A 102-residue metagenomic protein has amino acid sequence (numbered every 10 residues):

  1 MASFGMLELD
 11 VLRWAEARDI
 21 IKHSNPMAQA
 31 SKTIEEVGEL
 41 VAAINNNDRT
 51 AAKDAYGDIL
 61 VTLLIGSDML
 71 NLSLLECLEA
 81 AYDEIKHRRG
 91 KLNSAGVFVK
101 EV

Functional and structural regions predicted by a protein language model:
M1-Y56, L60-V102: Flexible "arm" and connector segments at domain edges
